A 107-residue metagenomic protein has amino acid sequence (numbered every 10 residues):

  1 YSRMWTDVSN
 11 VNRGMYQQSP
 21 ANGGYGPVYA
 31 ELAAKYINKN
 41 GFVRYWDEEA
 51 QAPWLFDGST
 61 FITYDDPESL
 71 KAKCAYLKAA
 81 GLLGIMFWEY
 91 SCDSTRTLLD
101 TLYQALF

Functional and structural regions predicted by a protein language model:
Y1-Y76, A105-F107: Glycan-binding loop/region signatures in secreted carbohydrate-active enzymes
L77, I85: Conserved, mostly hydrophobic/aromatic
W88: Conserved residues at the C-terminal ends of beta-strands
S91-F107: Aromatic-rich peripheral "rim/lid" segments of glycoside hydrolase catalytic domains that contact and position glycan
